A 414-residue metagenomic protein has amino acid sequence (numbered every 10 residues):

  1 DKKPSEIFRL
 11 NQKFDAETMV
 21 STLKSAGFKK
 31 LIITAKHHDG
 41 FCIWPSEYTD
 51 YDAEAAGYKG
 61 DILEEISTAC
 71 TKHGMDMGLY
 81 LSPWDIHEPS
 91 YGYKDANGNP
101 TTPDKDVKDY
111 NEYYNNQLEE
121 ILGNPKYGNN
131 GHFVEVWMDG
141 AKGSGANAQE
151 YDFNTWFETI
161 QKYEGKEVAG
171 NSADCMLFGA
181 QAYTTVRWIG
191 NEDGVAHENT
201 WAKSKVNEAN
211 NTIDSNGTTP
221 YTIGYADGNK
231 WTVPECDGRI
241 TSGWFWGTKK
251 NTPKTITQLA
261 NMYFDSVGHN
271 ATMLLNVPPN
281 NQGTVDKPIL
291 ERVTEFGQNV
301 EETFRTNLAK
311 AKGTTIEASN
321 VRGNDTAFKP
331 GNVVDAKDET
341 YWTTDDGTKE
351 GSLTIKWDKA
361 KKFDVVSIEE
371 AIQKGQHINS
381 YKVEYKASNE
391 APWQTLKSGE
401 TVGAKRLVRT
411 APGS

Functional and structural regions predicted by a protein language model:
D1-V334, G347, S367-E369, Q376 (+1 more regions): Mature catalytic domains of secreted/periplasmic carbohydrate-active enzymes
R292, V383-Y385: Active/binding-pocket-proximal capping segment
T314-I316, K337, E350-E370, V383 (+1 more regions): Hydrophobic/aromatic beta-strand segments within beta-rich folds
N320, Y385-A387: Short acidic, glycine-rich loop/turn motifs
T340-D345: Beta-strand-rich interaction surfaces with strong enrichment in secreted/lumenal proteins
I372-K374, N389-E390: Acidic glycine-/aspartate-rich tracts in secreted/extracellular proteins
K374-K382: Short coil-to-beta strand junction motifs in C2/discoidin
N389-S398: Surface-exposed loop/edge segments in extracytoplasmic proteins
